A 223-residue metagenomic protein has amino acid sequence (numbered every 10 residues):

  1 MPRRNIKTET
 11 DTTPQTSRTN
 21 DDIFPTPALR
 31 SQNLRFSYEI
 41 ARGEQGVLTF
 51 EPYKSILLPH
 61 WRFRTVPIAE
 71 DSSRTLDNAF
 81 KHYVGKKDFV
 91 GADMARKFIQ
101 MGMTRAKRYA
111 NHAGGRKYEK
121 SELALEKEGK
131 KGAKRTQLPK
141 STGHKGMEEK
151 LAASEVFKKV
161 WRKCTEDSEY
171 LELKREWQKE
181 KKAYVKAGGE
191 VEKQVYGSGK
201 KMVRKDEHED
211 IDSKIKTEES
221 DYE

Functional and structural regions predicted by a protein language model:
P2-N78, K97-E223: C-terminal-biased regions
F80-V84: Hydrophobic/aromatic side-chain positions at a characteristic register within alpha-helices of tetratricopeptide repeats
F89, A95-R96: Inward-facing hydrophobic residues that define packing positions of alpha-helical scaffold repeats
